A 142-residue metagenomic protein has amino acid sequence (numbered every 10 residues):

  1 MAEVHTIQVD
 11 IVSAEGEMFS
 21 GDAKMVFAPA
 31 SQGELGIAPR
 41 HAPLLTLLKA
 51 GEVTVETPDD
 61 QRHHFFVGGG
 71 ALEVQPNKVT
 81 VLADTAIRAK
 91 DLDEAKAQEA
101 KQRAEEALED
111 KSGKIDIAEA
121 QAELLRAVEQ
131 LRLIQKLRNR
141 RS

Functional and structural regions predicted by a protein language model:
M1-T6: Intrinsically disordered, compositionally biased charged tails
Q8-E99, R103: Compact, glycine-rich, soluble single-domain proteins
I87-S142: Acidic/glycine-rich phosphate/pyrophosphate-binding loops and surrounding catalytic core that coordinate Mg2+
